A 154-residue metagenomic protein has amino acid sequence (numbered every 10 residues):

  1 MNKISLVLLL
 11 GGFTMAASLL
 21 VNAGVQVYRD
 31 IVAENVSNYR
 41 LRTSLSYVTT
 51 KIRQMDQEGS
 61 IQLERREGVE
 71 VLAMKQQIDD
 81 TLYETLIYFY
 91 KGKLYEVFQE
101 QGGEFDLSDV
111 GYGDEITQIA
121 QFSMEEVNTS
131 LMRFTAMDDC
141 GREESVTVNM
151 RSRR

Functional and structural regions predicted by a protein language model:
M1-T43: Aliphatic-rich helix starts adjacent to a transmembrane/signal segment
N2-K3, V21, R29, S44-Y47 (+3 more regions): Short secondary-structure boundary micro-motifs
L41-G59: N-terminal alpha-helical signal peptides/signal-anchor transmembrane segments
S60-G68: Long, charged, glycine-rich C-terminal linkers/tails
G68, L72-S130: Type IV pilin-like appendage domain
E115-R154: Low-complexity, S/T/G/P-rich flexible repeat/linker segments used as non-globular hinges and stalks within
